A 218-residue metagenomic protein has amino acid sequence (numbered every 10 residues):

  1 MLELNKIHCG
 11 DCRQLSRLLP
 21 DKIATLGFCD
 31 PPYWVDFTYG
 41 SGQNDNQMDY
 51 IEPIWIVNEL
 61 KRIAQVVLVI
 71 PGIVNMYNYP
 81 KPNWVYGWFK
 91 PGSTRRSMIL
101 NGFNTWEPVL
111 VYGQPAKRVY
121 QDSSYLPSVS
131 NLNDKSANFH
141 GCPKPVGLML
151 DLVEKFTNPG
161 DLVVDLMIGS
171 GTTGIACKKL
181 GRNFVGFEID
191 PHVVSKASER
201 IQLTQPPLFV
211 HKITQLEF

Functional and structural regions predicted by a protein language model:
M1-R17, S198-F218: S-adenosyl-L-methionine
L2-F187, H192-S195: Core catalytic lobe of class I
